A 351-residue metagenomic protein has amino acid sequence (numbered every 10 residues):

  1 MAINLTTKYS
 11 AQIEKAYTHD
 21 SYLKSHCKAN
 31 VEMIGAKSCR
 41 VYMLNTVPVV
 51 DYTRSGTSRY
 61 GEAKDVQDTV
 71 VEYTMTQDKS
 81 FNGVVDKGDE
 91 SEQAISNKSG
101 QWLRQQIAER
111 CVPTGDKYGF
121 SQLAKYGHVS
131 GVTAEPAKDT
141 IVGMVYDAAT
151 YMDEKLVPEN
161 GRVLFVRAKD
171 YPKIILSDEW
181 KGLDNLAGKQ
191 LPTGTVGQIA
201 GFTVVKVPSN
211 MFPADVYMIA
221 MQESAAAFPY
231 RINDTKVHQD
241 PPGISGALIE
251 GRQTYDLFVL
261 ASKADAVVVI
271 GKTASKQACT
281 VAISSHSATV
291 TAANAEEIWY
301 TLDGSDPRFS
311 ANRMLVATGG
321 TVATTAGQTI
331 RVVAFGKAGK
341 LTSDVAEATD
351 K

Functional and structural regions predicted by a protein language model:
A2-S25, N30-V50, R59, T69-Q77 (+2 more regions): Sequence/fold signature of self-assembling virion shell proteins
Y22-K28, A149-T150, I283-H286: Short alpha-helical segments and helix-capping/turn motifs at coil-helix boundaries
R40-Y42, N82-V84, W299: Short, conserved beta-strand segments within well-ordered enzyme catalytic domains that often line or immediately flank
L44, K87, A168, L302-G304: Residues immediately flanking
K64-R104: Long, hydrophobic/aromatic-enriched structural stretches that serve as scaffold segments
D89-K155, V267-T273, Q328, K351: Alpha-helical scaffold segments that mediate packing/assembly in large oligomeric complexes
K125-T195: Extended, solvent-exposed, turn-rich assembly/linker loops in the middle of proteins
K272-K351: Short, compositionally stereotyped local motifs that mark structural "simplifiers"
